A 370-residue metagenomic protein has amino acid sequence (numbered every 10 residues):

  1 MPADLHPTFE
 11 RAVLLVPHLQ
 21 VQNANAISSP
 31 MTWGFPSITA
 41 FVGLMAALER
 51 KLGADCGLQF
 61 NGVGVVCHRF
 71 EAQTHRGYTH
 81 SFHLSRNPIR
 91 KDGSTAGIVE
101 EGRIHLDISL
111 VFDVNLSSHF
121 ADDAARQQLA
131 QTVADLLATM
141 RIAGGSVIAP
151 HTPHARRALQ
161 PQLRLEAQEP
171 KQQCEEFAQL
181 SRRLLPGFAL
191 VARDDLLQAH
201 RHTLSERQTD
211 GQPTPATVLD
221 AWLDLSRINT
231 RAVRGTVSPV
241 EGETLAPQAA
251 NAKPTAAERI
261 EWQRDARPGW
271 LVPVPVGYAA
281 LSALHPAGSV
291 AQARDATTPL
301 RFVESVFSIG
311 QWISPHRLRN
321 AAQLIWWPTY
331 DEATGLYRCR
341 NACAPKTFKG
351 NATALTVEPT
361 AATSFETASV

Functional and structural regions predicted by a protein language model:
M1-R11, S364-V370: N-terminal intrinsically disordered, low-complexity tails enriched in polar/charged
P2-L5, S28-P30, G93-G102: Catalytic micro-motifs at enzyme active sites that drive phosphoryl/nucleotidyl and oxygen chemistry
T8-T79: N-terminal ordered "arm"
V42-G43, N87-D92, Q168-P170, A249-N251: A short linear-motif detector with a strong N-terminal bias
A72-R103, D107-L110: A broadly used, surface-exposed interaction patch
G102-V370: Internal, well-folded beta-alpha domain core
